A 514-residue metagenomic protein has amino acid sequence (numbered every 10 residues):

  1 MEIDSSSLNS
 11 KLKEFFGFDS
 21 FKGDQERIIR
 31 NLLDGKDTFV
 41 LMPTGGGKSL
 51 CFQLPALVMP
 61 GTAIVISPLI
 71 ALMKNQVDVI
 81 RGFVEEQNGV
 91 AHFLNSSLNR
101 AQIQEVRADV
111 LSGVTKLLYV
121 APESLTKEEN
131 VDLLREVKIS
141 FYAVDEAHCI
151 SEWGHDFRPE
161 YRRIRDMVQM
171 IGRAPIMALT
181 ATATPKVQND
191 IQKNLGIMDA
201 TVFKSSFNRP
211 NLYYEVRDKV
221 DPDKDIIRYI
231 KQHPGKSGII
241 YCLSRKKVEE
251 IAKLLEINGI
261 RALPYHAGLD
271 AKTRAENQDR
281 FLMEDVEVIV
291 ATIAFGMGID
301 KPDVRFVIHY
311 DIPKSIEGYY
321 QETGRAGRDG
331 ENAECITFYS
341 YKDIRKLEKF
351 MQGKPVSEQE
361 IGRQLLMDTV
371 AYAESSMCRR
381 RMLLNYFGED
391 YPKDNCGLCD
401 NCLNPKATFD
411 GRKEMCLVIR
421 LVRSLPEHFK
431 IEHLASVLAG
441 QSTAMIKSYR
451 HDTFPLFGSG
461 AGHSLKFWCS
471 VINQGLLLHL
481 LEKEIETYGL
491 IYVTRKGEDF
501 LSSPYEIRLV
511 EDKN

Functional and structural regions predicted by a protein language model:
E2, S6-F15, D19, G23 (+7 more regions): Helicase motor core with emphasis on the C-terminal RecA-like subdomain
V286, P302-I308, I312-Q321, A326-K466 (+3 more regions): C-terminal accessory region of SF2 helicases/translocases
G462-L477: Short amphipathic alpha-helical interaction segments
L476-E486: A short, conserved structural fragment
